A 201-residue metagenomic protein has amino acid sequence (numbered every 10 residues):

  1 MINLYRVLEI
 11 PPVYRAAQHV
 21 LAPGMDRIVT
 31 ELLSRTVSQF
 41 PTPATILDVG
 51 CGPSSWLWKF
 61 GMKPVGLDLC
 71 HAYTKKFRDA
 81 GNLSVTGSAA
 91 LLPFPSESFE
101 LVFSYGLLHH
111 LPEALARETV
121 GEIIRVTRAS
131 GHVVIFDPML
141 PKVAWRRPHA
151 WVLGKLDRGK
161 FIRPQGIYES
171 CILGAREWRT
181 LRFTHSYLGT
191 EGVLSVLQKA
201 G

Functional and structural regions predicted by a protein language model:
M1-Q39: Conserved class I S-adenosyl-L-methionine
P43-A44: Nucleotide donor/acceptor-binding cores
L47, G52-L91: Class I SAM-dependent methyltransferase SAM/SAH-binding core
F103: A conserved beta-strand element that flanks and buttresses the S-adenosyl-L-methionine
G106-H110: Short catalytic micro-motifs in class I SAM-dependent methyltransferases
R117-A129: A short glycine-rich, Lys/Arg-flanked "PGG" loop and its adjoining helix->strand segment in the class I
F136-A175, R179-G189: C-terminal alpha-helical "lid/dimerization" subdomain adjacent to the S-adenosyl-L-methionine
V196-G201: C-terminal lobe and adjacent flexible extensions of AdoMet/dcAdoMet transferase-like proteins
